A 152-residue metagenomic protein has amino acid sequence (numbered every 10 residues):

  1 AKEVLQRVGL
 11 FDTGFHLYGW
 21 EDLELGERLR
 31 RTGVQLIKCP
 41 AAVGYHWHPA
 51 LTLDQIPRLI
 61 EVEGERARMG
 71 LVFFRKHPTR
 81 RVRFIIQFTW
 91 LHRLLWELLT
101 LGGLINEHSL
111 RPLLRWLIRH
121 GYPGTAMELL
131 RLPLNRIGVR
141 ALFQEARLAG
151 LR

Functional and structural regions predicted by a protein language model:
E3-G9, G14-V43: A short, conserved alpha-helix in the catalytic core of glycosyltransferases
H16, Q35, C39-P57, M69-F73: Active-site donor/metal-binding and catalytic loop motifs of nucleotide-sugar-dependent glycosylation enzymes
W20, P57-R68: Non-membrane alpha-helical structural segments and their capping/turn regions in soluble enzymes
L23, W47-H48, H92: Short secondary-structure boundary/hinge segments and terminal tails
E27-L29, W47, G102-N106: Juxtamembrane/interface motifs at transmembrane-helix termini
E27-R30, G64, L71: Short, well-ordered alpha-helical packing segments
E61-E65, V82-R152: Non-catalytic, C-terminal membrane-associated alpha-helical segments of glycosyltransferases
